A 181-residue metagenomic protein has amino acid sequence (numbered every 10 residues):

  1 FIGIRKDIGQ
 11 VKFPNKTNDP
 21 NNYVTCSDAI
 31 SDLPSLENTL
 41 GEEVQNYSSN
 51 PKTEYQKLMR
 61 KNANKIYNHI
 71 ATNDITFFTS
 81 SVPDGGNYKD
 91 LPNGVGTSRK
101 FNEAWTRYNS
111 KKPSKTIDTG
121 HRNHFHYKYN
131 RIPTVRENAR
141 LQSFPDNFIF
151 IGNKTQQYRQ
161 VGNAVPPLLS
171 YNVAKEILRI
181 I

Functional and structural regions predicted by a protein language model:
I2-Q45: Flexible, glycine-/basic-rich loop-and-beta segments that form/coincide with the SAM-dependent methyltransferase
N46-I181: C-terminal target-recognition/interaction regions appended to catalytic cores
